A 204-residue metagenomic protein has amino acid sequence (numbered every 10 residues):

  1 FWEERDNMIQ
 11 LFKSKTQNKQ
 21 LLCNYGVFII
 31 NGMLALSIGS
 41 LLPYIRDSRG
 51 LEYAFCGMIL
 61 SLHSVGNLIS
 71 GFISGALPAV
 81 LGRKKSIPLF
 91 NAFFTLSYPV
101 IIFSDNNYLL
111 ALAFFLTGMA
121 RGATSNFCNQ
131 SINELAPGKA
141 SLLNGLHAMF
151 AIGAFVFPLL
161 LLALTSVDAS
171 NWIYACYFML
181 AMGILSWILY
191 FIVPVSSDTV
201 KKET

Functional and structural regions predicted by a protein language model:
Q20-I45, R49, S125: Extracytoplasmic
L36, H63-F72, F155: Residue-level signature of mid-helix packing/kink "hotspots" within the transmembrane helices of 12-pass Major
G50, G82, F103-Y108, P137: Helix-breaking motifs and short loop linkers at transmembrane-helix boundaries and internal kinks in secondary membrane
L51-L60, L143: Juxtamembrane helix-start elements in MFS-like secondary transporters
I69-I102: Conserved MFS/SLC helix-loop-helix module at the cytosolic interface between two early adjacent transmembrane helices
S97, Y108-L116: Paired small-residue
A113-A148: Cytoplasmic helix-loop-helix junction between adjacent transmembrane helices in 12-TM secondary transporters
K139, G145-D198: Helix-loop-helix hairpin linking two adjacent transmembrane segments in secondary transporters
